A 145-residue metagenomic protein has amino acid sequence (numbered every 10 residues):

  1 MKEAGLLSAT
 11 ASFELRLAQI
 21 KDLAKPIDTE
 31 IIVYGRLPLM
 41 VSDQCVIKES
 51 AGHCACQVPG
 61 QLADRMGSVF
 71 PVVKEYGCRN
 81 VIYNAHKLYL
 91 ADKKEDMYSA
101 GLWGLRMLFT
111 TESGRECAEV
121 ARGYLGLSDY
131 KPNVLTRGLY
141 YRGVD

Functional and structural regions predicted by a protein language model:
A4-D145: Active-site pocket-lining/capping segments in soluble small-molecule metabolic enzymes
